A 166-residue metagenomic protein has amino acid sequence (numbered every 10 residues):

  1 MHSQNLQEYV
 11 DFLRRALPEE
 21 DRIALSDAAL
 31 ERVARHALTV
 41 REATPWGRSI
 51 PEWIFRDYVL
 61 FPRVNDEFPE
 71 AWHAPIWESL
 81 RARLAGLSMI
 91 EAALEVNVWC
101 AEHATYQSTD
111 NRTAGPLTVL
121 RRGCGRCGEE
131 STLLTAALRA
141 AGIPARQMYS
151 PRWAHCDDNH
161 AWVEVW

Functional and structural regions predicted by a protein language model:
M1-R122: Secondary-structure boundary elements
A82-R83, S88, A92-V98, Q107-L117 (+1 more regions): Hydrophobic/aromatic-rich core segments of domains that either
